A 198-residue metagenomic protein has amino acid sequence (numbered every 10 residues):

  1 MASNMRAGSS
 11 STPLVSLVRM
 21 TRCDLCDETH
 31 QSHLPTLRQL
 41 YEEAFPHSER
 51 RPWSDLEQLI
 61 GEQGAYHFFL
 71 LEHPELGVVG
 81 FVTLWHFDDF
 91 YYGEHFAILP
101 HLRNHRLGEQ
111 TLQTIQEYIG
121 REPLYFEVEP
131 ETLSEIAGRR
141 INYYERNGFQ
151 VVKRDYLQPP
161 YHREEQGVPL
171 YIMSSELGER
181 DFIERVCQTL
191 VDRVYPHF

Functional and structural regions predicted by a protein language model:
A2-A7, V15: Short amphipathic, helix-prone segments within low-complexity/disordered or flexible regions
T12-D55, E72, L170, E184-F198: Short amphipathic alpha-helix that is part of the acyltransferase structural core
I60-L70, Q166: A short helix-loop-beta-strand connector motif used in the catalytic cores of GNAT acetyltransferases and, in some
L70, L76-W85, F90-A97: Conserved beta-strand in the GNAT
I98, N104-Y118: Conserved acetyl-CoA-binding loop-helix of GNAT-fold acetyltransferases
I119-E135: Conserved GNAT acetyl-CoA-binding A-motif
P130-R154: Conserved active-site alpha-helix within GNAT-family acetyltransferase domains
I136-A137, L157-F198: C-terminal "cap" of GNAT-fold acetyltransferases
